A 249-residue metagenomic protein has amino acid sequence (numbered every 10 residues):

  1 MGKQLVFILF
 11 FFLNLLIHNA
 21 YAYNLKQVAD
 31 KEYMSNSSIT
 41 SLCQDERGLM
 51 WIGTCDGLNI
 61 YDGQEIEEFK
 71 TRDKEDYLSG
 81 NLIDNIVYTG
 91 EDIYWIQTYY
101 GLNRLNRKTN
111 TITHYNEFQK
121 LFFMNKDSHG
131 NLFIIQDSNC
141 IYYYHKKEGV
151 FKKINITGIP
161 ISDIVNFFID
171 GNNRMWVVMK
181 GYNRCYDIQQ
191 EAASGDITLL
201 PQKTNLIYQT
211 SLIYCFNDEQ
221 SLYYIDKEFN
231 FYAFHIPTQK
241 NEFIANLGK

Functional and structural regions predicted by a protein language model:
M1-K249: Carboxylate-rich, polar loop motifs that coordinate divalent cations or form catalytic acidic clusters
